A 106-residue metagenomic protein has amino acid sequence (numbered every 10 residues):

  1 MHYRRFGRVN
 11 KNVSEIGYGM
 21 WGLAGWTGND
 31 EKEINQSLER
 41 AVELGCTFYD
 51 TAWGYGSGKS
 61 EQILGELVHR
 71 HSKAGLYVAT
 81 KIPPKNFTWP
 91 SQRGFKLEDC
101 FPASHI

Functional and structural regions predicted by a protein language model:
M1-L76: N-terminal binding-site loop/beta-alpha segment at the start of enzyme catalytic domains that lines or forms
G22-G25, N86-S91: A short acidic, helix-capping loop that chelates divalent metal ions and anchors anionic groups
E43, W89-I106: Glycine/proline-rich, positively charged, aromatic-decorated active-site loop/lid region on the catalytic face
I63-L67, K81, H105: Generic beta-strand or strand-like secondary-structure segments
A74-F87: A short, structured active-site edge motif that brings together acidic residues
